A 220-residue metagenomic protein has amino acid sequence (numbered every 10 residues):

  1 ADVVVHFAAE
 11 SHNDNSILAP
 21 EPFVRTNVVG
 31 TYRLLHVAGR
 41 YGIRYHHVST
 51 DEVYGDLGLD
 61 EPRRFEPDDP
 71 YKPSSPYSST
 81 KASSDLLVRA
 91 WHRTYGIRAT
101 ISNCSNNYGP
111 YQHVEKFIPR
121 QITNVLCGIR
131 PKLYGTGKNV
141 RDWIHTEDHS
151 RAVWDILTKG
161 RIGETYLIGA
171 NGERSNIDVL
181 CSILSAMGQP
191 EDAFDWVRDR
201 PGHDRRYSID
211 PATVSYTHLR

Functional and structural regions predicted by a protein language model:
A1-N107, N176: N-terminal Rossmann-like NAD(P)+-binding domain of SDR-like oxidoreductases, especially those catalyzing
S16, D68-P70, I97-P110, Q121-I144 (+1 more regions): A conserved pocket-lining segment of Rossmann-fold NAD(P)-dependent short-chain dehydrogenase/reductase
V28-H36, E115, E147-S150, W154: Conserved active-site region of classical short-chain dehydrogenase/reductase
L34, V88, Q121, V214-S215: Structural element of the ATP-grasp superfamily
D56-G58, P110-Q112, K116, T213: Short beta-loop-alpha junction of Rossmann-like oxidoreductase domains
D60-E61, V114-I122, I183: A glycine/serine/threonine-rich, flexible loop-to-helix segment that serves as the NAD(P) cofactor-binding "lid"
P76, V114-E115, T146, N176: Amphipathic alpha-helical segment in the mid-to-C-terminal domain of diverse UDP/GDP-sugar glycosyltransferases
V125-R220: C-terminal substrate-binding subdomain of Rossmann-fold SDR/epimerase-dehydratase oxidoreductases
